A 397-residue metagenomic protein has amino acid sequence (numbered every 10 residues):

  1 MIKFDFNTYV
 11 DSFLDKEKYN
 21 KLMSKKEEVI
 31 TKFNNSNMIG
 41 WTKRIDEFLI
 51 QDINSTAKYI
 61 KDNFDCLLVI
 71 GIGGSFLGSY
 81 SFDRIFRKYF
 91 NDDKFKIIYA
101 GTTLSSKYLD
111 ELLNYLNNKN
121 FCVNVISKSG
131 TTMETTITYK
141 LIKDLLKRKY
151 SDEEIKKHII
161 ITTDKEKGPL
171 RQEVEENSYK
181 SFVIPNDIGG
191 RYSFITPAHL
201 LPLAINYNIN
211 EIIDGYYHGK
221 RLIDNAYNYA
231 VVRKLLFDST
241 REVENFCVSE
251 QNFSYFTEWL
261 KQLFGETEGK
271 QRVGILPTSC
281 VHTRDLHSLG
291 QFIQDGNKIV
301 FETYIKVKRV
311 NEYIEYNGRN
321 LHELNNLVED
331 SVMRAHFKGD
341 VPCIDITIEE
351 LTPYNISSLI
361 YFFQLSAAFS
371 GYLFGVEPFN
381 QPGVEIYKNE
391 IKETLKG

Functional and structural regions predicted by a protein language model:
M1-K58, S331-V332: Extended, charge-enriched "interface" segments that sit outside catalytic cores
I45-K61, N225-F237: A short, well-structured juxtamembrane/interface segment
K58-I223, N389: Glycine-rich phosphate-binding loops that contact phosphosugars or nucleotide phosphates
V69, V123-V125, I160-I161, F246 (+2 more regions): Structural beta-sheet core signal
I85-F95, L145, L263-G274, A335-G339: Short helix-loop-beta junction
Y150-E302, G383-G397: Active-site phosphate/pyrophosphate-binding segments
T278-P353: Helicase-primase coupling helices
S357-I360, L365-G397: Generic C-terminus detector
